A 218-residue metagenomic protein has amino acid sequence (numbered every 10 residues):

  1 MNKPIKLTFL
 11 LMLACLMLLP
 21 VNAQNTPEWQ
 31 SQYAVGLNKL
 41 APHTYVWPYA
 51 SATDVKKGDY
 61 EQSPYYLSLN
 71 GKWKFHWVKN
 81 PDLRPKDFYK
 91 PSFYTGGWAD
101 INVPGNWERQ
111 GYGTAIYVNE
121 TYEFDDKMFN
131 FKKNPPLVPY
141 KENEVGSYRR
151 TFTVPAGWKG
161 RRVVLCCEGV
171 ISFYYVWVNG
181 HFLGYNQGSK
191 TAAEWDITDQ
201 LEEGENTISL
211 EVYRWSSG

Functional and structural regions predicted by a protein language model:
M1-F9: Bacterial N-terminal signal peptides that target proteins for export
F9-L18: Bacterial N-terminal signal peptides
L19-N22, E203: Intrinsic disorder/low-complexity signature
A23-F129, T207-G218: Accessory carbohydrate-binding/adhesion or oligomerization-edge regions at the termini of glycan-active proteins
E28-V35, D59-Y60, K74-V78, N106-Q110 (+3 more regions): Accessory beta-strand-rich segments of carbohydrate-active enzymes
D126-L137, E142: Short glycine/proline-rich turn/loop motifs
